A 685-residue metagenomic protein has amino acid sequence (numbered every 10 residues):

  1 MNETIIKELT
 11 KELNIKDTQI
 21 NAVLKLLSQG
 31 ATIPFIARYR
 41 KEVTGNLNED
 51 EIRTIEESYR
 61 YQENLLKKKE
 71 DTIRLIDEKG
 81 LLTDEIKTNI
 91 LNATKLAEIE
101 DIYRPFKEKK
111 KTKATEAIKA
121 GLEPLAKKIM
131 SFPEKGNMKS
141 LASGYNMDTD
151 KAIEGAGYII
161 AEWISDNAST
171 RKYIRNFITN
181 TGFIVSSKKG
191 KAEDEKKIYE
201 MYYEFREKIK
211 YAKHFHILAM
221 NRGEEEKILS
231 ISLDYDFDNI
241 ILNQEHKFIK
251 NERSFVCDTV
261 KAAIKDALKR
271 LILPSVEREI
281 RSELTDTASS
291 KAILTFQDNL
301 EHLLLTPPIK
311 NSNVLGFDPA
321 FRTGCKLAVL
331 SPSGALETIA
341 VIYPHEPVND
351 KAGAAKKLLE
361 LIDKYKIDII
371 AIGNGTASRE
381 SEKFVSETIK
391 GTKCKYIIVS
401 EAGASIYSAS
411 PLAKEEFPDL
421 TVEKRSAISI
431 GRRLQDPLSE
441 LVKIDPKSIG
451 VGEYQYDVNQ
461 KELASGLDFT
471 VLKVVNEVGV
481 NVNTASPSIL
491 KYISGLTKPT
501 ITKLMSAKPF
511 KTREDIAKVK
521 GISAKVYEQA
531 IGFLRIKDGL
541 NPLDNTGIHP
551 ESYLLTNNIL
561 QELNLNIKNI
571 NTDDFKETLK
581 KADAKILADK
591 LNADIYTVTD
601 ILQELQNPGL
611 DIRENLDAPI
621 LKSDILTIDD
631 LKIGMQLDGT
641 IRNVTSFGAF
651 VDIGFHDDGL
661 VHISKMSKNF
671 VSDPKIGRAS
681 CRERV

Functional and structural regions predicted by a protein language model:
T32-I33, T44, N48-M147, E477-N615 (+4 more regions): Accessory alpha-helical DNA-binding modules that contact the DNA backbone or grooves
T44, D50, A292-E301, K310-N313 (+1 more regions): Phosphate- and other anionic-substrate recognition elements at nucleic-acid/protein interfaces
D50-N313, P332, A355-L359: Extended, highly charged clamp/arch subdomains and adjacent linkers that form or line substrate-binding channels
A267, K447-S486, A582: Glycine-rich, often acidic, oxyanion-interacting loops/wings at catalytic, nucleic-acid, or phospho-protein interfaces
L300-L305, E614-M635, V671-P674: Short boundary/loop segments of OB/S1/cold-shock single-stranded nucleic-acid-binding domains
T323-Y343, V348, D638, F647-K675: Nucleotide-binding motor/catalytic cores of P-loop/tubulin-like NTPases across gene-expression machines
I676-V685: Residue-level detector of conserved catalytic or cofactor/ligand-binding positions in enzyme active sites
